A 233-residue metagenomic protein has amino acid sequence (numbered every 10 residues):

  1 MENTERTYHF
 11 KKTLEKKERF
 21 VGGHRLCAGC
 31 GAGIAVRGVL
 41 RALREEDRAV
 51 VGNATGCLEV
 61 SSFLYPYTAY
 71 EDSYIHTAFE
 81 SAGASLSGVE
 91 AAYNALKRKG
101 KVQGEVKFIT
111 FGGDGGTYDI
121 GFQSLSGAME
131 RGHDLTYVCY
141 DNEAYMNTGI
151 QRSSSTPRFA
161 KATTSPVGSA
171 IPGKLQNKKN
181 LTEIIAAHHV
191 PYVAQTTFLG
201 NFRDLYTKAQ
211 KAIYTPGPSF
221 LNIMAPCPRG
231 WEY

Functional and structural regions predicted by a protein language model:
E2-Y137, I150, T156-A160: Cofactor-binding active-site loop characterized by glycine-rich and histidine/acidic residues
K99-F108, D119-T136, Y140-Y233: Glycine-rich ThDP/TPP pyrophosphate-binding loop and its adjacent helix/strand module within ThDP-dependent enzymes
